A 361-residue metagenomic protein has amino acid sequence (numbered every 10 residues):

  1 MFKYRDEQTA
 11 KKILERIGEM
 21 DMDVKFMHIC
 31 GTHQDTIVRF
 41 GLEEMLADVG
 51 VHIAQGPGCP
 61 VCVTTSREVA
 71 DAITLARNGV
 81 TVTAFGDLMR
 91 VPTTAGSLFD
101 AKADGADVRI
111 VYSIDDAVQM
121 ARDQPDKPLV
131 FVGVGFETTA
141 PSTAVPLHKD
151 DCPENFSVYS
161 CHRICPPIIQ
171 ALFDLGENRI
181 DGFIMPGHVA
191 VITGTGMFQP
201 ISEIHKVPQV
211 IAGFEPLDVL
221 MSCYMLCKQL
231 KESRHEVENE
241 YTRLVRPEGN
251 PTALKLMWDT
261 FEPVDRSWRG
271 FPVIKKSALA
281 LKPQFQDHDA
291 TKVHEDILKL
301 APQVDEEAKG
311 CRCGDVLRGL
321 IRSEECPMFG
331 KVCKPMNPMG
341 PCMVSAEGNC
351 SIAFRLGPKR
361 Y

Functional and structural regions predicted by a protein language model:
M1-D126, A140, K149-E154, Y159 (+4 more regions): Metallocofactor- and cofactor-centric catalytic cores in central/energy metabolism, strongly enriched
M27, T83, V130-V132, I184-P186: Structural motif
R39-F40, T143-V145, G196-M197: Short amphipathic alpha-helical segments
S142-A144, S222-C223: Short hydrophobic alpha-helical segments that form membrane-spanning helices or hydrophobic packing faces of helical
Y159, G176-R246: A conserved active-site cap/scaffold subdomain adjacent to cofactor or substrate pockets
R163-I169, G249-A253: Short, conserved secondary-structure transition motifs
M221-D315: Internal helical hairpin/lid segments
